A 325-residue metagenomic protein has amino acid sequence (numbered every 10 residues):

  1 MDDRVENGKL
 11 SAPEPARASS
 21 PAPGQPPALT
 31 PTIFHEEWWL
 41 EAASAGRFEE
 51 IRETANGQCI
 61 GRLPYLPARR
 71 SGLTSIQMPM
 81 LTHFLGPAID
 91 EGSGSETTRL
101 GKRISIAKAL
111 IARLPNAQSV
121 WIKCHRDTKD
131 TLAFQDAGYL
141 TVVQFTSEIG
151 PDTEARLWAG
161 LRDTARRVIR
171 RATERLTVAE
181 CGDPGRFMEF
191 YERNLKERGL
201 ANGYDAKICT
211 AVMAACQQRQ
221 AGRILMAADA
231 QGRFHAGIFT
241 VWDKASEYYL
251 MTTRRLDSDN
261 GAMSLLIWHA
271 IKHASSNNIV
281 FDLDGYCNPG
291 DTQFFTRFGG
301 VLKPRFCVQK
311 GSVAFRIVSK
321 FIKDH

Functional and structural regions predicted by a protein language model:
M1-E14, K310-H325: Membrane-proximal basic amphipathic "stem/tether" segments
D2-N56, I60-G72, C124-D259: A conserved beta-strand-loop-helix scaffold within acyl/acetyltransferase catalytic domains
P67-G86: Conserved acyl-donor/pantetheine-binding loop and adjacent beta-alpha core of acyl/acetyltransferases and related
P79, A159-T164, I317-D324: Short, surface-exposed amphipathic charged segments that create phosphate/polyanion-binding patches used for binding
T82-T97, D152, M251-D259: A short, internal acetyl-CoA/4′-phosphopantetheine-binding micro-motif in the GNAT/acyltransferase core
G101-Q118, L265-I279: Conserved acyl-CoA
I122-C124, L283: Conserved beta-strand positions
A211, A221-K320: Aromatic (often tryptophan-rich) hydrophobic motifs at membrane interfaces
